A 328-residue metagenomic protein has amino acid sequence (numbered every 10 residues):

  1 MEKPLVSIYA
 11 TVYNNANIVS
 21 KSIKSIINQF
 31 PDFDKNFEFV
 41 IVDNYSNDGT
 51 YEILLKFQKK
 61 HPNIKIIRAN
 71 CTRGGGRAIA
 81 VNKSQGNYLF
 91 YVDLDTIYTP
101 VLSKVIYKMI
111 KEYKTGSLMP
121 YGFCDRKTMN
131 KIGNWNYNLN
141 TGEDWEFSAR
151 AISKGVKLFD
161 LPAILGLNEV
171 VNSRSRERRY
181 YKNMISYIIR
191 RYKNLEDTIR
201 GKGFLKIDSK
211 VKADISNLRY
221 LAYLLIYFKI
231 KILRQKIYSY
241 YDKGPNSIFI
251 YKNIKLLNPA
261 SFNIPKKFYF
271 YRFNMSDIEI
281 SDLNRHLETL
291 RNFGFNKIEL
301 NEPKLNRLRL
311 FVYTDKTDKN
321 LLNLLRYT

Functional and structural regions predicted by a protein language model:
N15-F30: Short, well-formed alpha-helical segments that are part of the catalytic scaffolds of diverse glycosyltransferases
I18-S20, D48-K56: Acidic helix N-cap motif at the loop->helix transition within catalytic regions of sugar-transfer enzymes
K35-Y45, I67-A69: Short beta-strand/loop segment that forms part of the nucleotide-sugar
D43-E52, T96-I97: A conserved acidic beta->alpha catalytic loop
R68-S84: Glycine-rich, basic loop-to-helix element that forms the pyrophosphate-binding segment of sugar-nucleotide handling
L89: Short aromatic/hydrophobic "clamp" motif used to bind/position activated sugar donors
T141-F147: Acidic donor-binding loop at a coil-to-helix junction in glycosyltransferase catalytic cores that engages
L161-F204: Active-site donor/metal-binding and catalytic loop motifs of nucleotide-sugar-dependent glycosylation enzymes
